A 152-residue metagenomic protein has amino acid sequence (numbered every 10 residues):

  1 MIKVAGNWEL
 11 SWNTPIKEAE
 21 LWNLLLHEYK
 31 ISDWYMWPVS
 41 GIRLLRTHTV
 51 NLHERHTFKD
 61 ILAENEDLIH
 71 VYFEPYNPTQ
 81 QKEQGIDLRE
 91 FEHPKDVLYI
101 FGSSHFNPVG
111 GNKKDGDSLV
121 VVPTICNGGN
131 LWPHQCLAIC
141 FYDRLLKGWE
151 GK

Functional and structural regions predicted by a protein language model:
M1-K152: Post-transcriptional modification and biogenesis factors for structured RNAs of the translation apparatus
